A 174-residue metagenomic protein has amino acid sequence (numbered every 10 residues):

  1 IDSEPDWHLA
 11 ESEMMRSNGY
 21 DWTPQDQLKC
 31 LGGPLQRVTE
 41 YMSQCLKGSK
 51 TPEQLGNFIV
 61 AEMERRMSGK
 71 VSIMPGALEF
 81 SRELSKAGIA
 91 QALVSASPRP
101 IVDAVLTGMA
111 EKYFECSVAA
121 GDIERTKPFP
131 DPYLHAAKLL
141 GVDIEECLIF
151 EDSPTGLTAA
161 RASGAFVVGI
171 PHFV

Functional and structural regions predicted by a protein language model:
I1-L28, K86, A162: Active-site neighborhood of HAD-like aspartate-dependent phosphohydrolases
D6, R99-P100, T155: Conserved Rossmann-like nucleotide-cofactor binding loop
R16-N18, Y41-C45, K70, L78-T126 (+1 more regions): Substrate-recognition/cap helix-loop segment adjacent to the acidic, metal-dependent catalytic center of Asp-based
D21, A90, D143, F166: Residue-level detector of anion-binding/catalytic polar loops
D21-P24, Y41-E79, A87: Metal-dependent phosphoesterase signature
T23-D26, T51, K112-C116, D143-L148: Short acidic capping loops at alpha-helix termini that bridge into adjacent secondary structure
T126-T155: Conserved Lys-Pro-Asp/Glu-containing loop-to-beta segment of HAD-superfamily phosphomonoesterases, centered on
E145-V174: Acidic, Mg2+-coordinating phosphoryl-transfer loop and its flanking beta/alpha structural elements, shared across
